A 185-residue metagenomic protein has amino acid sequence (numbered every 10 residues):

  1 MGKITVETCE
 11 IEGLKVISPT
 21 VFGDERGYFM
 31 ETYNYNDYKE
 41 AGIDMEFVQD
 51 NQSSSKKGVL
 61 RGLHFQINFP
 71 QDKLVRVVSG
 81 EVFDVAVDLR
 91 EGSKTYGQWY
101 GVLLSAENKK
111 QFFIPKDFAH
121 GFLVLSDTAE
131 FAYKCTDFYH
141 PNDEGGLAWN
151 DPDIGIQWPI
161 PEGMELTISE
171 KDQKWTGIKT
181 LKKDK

Functional and structural regions predicted by a protein language model:
M1-E107, S126-T128, C135-K185: Non-catalytic, conserved peripheral segments adjacent to functional cores
F112, H120-L125, Y133: Short beta-strand His + acidic residue motifs that chelate non-heme Fe in jelly-roll/DSBH and cupin folds
